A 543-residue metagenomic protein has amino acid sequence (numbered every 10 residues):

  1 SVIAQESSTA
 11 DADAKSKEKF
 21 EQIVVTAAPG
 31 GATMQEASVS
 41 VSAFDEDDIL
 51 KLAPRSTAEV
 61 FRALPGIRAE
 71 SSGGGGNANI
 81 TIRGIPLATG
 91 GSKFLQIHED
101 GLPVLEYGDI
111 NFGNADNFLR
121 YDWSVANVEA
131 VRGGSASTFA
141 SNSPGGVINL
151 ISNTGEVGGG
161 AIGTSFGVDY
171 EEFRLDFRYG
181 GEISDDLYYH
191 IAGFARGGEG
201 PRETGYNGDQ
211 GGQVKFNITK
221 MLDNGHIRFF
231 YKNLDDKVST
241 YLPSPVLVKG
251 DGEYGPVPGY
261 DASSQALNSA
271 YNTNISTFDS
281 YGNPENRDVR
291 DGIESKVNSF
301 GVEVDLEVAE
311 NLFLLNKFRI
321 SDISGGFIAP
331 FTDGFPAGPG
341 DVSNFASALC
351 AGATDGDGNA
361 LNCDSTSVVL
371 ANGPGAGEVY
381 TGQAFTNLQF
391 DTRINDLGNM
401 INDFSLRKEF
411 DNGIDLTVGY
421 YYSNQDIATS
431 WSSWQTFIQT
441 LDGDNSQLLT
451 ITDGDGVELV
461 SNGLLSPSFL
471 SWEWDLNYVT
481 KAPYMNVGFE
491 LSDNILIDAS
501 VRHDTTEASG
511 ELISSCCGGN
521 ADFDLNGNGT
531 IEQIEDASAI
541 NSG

Functional and structural regions predicted by a protein language model:
S1-A63: N-terminal Sec signal peptide and the immediately downstream disordered periplasmic leader that contains the TonB box
T26, T33, A58-P103: Extracytoplasmic beta-strand/coil segments of soluble accessory domains associated with Gram-negative outer-membrane
I49, F61, V128-E129, I148-L150: Non-catalytic regulatory/gating segments with a bias toward low-complexity or hydrophobic composition
P103-R132: Short acidic/polar hinge/loop motifs at secondary-structure boundaries that mediate gating or recognition
S135-S137, G146-E182, A192-T204: Short strand-turn segments of transmembrane beta-barrel domains in outer membranes, especially the first one or two
T164-Y170, A195-E199, L222-N224, N233-K237 (+3 more regions): Transmembrane beta-strands of outer-membrane beta-barrel pores
T219-M221, H226-G301, G326-D391, N445-L476: Acidic/polar loop-and-plug regions of large Gram-negative outer-membrane beta-barrel proteins
V297-S324, G358-G519, G543: Face-selective signature of the C-terminal outer-membrane beta-barrel domain
